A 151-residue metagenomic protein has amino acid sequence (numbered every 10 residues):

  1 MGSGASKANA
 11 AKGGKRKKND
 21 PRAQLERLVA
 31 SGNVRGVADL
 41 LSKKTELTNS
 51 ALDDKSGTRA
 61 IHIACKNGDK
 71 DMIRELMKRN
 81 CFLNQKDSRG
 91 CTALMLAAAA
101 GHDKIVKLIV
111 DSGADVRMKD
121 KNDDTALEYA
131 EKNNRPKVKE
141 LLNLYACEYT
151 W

Functional and structural regions predicted by a protein language model:
R22-A30, A38, H62: Amphipathic alpha-helical repeat scaffolds
G36, D71-M72, K104-I105, K137-V138: Conserved ankyrin/ankyrin-like repeat signature
L41-L47, R74-F82, K107-D115, N143-C147: Ankyrin repeat domain, specifically the short helix-to-loop turn at the C-terminus of the second helix of each repeat
L52-D54, D87, D120: Ankyrin repeat boundary/linker residues
V116-C147: Leucine-rich solenoid repeat scaffolds
